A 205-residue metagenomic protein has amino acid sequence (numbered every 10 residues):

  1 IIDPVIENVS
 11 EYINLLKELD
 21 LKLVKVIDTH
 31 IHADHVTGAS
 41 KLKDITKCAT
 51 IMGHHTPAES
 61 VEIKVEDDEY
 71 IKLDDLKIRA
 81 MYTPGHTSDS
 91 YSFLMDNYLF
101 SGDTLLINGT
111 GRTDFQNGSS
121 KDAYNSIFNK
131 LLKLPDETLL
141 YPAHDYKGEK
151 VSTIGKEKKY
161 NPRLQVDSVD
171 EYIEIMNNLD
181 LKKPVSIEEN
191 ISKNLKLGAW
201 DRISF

Functional and structural regions predicted by a protein language model:
I1-K22, S92-G102, N108: Conserved beta-strand hairpin/beta-sheet module of binuclear metal-dependent hydrolase folds, prominently
D3, H30, L42, V65 (+5 more regions): Divalent metal-coordination and catalytic microenvironments
P4-I6, I31, H55-T56, H86-T87 (+4 more regions): Active-site metal-binding loops of divalent metal-dependent hydrolases
I6-Y82, K159, R163-Q165, N178: Active-site HxH/HxHxD metal-binding segment of metal-dependent hydrolases
K25-I27, F100-S101, Y141: Residue-level marker for buried hydrophobic side chains located in beta-strands that build the well-ordered beta-sheet
Y70-M95, K133: Core dinuclear metal-dependent hydrolase active-site scaffold
D103, G111-D136: A contiguous pocket-lining binding segment that forms or flanks enzyme active sites
N125-L139, A143-F205: Accessory terminal helices/loops
